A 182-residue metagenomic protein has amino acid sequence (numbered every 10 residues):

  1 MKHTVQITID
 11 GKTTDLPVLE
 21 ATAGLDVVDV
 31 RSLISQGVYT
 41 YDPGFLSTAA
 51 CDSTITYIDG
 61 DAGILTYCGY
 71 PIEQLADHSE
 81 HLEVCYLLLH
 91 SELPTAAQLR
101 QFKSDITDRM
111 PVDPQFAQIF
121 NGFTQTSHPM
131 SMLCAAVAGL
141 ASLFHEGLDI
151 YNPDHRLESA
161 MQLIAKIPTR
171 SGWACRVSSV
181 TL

Functional and structural regions predicted by a protein language model:
K2-L182: Hydrophobic alpha-helical bundle cores within soluble ligand-binding/oligomerization subdomains
